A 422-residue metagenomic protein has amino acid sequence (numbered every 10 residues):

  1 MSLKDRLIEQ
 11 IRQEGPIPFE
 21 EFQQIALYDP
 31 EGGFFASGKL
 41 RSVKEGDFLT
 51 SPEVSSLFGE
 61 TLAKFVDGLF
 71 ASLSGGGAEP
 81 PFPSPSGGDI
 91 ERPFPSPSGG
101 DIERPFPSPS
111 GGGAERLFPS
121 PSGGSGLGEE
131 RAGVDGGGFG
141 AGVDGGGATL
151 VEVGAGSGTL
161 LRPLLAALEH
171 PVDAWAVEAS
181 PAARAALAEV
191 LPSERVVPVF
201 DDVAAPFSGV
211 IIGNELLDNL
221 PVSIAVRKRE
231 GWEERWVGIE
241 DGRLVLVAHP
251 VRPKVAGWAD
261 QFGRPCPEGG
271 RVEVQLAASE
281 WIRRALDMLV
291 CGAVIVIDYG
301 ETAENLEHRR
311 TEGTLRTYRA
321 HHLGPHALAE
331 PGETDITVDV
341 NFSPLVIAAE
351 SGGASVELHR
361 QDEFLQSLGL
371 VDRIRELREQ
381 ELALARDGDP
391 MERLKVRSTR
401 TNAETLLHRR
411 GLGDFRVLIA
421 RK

Functional and structural regions predicted by a protein language model:
M1-S74, G146-P206, A225, G369-D372 (+2 more regions): Rossmann-like AdoMet
S74-G123: Long, intrinsically disordered low-complexity tandem-repeat segments
A132-D144: A detector of long low-complexity, disordered segments enriched in serine/threonine/proline
V151, V177, I211-N214, I297: Active-site flanking residues adjacent to catalytic metal/cofactor-binding acidic residues
A155, P181, L217, E301 (+1 more regions): Short, glycine/acidic-enriched loop or turn micro-motifs at the edges of active sites
P198-F207, I282-V290: Short amphipathic alpha-helices and their capping/turn segments at secondary-structure boundaries
V210-A259, T311-R319: A mobile, often basic/glycine-rich helix-loop segment that functions as the active-site lid/recognition loop
A256-K422: Long, Lys/Arg- and hydrophobic-enriched amphipathic alpha-helices
